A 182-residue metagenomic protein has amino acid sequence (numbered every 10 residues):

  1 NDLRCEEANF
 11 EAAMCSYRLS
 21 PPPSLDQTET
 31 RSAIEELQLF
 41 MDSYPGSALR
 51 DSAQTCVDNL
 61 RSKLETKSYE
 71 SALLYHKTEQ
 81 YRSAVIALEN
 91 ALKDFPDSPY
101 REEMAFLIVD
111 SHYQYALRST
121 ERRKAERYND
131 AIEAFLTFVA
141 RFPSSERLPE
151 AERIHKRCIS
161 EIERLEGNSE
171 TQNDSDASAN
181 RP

Functional and structural regions predicted by a protein language model:
N1-P182: Acidic, polar-rich low-complexity tracts and alpha-helical solenoid repeat scaffolds
